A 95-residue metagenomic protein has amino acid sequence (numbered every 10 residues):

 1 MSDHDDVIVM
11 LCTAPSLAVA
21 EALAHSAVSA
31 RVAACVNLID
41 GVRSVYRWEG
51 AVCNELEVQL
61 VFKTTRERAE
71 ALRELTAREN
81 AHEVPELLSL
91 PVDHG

Functional and structural regions predicted by a protein language model:
M1-G95: Positively charged, small/polar-rich N-terminal and surface patches that mediate targeting and assembly and bind
